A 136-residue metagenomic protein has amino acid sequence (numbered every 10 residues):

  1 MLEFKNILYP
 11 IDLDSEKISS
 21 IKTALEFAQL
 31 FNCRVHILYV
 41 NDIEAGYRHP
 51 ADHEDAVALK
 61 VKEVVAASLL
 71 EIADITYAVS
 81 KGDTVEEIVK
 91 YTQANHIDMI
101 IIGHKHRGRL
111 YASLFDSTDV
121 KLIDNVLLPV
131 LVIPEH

Functional and structural regions predicted by a protein language model:
M1-L2, D124: Short, flexible hinge/linker loops that cap or flank conserved catalytic cores
L2, L69-I100, H106: Structural beta-alpha unit
L2-A51: Small/aliphatic-rich secondary-structure junction motif
L38, T76-S80, L131: General small-molecule cofactor/ligand-binding pocket signal
R48-D52, A112-F115: Short, solvent-exposed loop/turn segments at secondary-structure boundaries
D52-A56, T118-V120: Short, hinge-like loop/turn segments at secondary-structure boundaries
Q93-H136: Gly/Ser-rich helix-loop-strand patches that form or flank binding pockets for ribonucleotide-derived cofactors
